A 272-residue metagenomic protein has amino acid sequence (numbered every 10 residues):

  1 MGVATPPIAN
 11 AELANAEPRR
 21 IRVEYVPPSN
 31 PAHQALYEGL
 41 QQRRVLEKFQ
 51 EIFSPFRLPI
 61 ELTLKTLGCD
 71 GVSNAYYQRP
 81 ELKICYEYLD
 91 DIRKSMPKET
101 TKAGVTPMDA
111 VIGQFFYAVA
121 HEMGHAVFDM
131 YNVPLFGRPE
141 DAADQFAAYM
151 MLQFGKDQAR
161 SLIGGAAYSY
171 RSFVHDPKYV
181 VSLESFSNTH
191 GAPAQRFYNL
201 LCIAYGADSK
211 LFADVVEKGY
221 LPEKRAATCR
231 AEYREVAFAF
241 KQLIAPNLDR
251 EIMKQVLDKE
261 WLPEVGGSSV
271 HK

Functional and structural regions predicted by a protein language model:
A4, A9-A16: Boundary at the C-terminal end of the N-terminal hydrophobic targeting segment
L13-I21, S182-K272: Pan-zinc metallopeptidase signature
N15-Y37, V127-D129: Acidic/histidine-rich, surface-exposed loop or edge segments in extracytoplasmic proteins
P18, P59-E61, Y77-E81, V111-G113 (+1 more regions): Extracytoplasmic
L36-E61: Zn2+-dependent metallopeptidase catalytic core
T66-K83, Y88-K98: Catalytic zinc-binding patch centered on the HExxH motif and its immediate surroundings that defines zinc-dependent
M108-V127: Short alpha-helix carrying the canonical HExxH Zn2+-binding catalytic motif
F136-G155: An active-site-proximal "capping" alpha-helix that borders the catalytic cofactor pocket
